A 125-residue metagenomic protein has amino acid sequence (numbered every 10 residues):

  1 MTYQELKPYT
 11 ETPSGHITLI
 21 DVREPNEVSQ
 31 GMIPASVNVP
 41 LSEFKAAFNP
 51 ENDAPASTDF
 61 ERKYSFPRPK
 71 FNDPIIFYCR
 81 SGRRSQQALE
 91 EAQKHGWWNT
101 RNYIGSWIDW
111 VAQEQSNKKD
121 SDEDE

Functional and structural regions predicted by a protein language model:
M1-T18, P25-P74, R83-E125: Rhodanese-like catalytic fold shared by cysteine-dependent sulfurtransferases and DSP/PTP-type phosphatases
Y78: Short, surface-exposed ligand- or partner-binding patches at beta-edge/loop junctions that are enriched in aromatics
